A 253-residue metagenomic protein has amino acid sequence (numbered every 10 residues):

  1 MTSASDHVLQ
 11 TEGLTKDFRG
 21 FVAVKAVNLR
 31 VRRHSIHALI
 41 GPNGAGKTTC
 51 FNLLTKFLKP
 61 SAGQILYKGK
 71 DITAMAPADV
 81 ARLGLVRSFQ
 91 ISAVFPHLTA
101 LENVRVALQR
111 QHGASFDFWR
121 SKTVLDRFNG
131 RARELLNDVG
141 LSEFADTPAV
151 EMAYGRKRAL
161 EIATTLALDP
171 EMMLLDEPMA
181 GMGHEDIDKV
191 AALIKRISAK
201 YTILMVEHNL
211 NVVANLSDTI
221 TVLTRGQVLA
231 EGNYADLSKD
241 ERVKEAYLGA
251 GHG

Functional and structural regions predicted by a protein language model:
T2-G253: Glycine-rich phosphate-binding loops of nucleotide-dependent enzymes
